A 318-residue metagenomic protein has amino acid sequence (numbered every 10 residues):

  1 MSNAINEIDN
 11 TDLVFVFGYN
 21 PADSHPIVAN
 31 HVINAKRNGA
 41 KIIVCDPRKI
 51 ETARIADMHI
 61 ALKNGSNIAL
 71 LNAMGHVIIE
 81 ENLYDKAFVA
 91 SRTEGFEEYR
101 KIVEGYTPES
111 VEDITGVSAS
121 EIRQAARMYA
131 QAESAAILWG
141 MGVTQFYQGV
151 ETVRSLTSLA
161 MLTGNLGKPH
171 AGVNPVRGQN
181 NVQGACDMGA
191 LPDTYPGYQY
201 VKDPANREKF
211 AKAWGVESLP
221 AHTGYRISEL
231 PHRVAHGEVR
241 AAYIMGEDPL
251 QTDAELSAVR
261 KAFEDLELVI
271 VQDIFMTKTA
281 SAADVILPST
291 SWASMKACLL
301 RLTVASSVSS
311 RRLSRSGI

Functional and structural regions predicted by a protein language model:
M1-N181, A185-M188, Y200-I318: Cofactor-pocket helix-loop regions in the catalytic cores of large enzyme subunits
